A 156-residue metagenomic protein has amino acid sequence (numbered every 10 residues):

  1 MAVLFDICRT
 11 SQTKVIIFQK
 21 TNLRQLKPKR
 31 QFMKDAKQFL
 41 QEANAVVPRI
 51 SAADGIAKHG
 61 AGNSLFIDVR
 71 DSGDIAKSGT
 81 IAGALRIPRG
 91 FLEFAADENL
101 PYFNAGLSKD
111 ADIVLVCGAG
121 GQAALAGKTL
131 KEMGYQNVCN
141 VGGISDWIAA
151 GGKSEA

Functional and structural regions predicted by a protein language model:
L4, L23-L26: Leucine-biased recognition of intrinsically disordered, low-complexity hydrophobic segments
T13, K20-N22: Polybasic, lysine-rich low-complexity intrinsically disordered segments
Q19, P28-S64, S72-D112, A119-A156: Rhodanese-like catalytic fold shared by cysteine-dependent sulfurtransferases and DSP/PTP-type phosphatases
I67: Active-site flanking residues adjacent to catalytic metal/cofactor-binding acidic residues
